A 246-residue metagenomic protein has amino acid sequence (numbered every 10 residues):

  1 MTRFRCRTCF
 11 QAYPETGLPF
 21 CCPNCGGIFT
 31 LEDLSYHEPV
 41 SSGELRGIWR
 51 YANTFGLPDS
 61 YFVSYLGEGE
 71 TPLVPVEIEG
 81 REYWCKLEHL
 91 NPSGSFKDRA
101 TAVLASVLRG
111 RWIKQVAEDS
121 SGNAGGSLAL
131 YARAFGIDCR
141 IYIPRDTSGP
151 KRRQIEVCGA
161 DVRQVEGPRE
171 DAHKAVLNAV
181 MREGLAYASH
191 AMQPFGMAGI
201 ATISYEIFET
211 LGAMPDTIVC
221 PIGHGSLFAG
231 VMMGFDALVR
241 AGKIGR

Functional and structural regions predicted by a protein language model:
M1-R246: PLP-dependent amino-acid enzyme catalytic core
